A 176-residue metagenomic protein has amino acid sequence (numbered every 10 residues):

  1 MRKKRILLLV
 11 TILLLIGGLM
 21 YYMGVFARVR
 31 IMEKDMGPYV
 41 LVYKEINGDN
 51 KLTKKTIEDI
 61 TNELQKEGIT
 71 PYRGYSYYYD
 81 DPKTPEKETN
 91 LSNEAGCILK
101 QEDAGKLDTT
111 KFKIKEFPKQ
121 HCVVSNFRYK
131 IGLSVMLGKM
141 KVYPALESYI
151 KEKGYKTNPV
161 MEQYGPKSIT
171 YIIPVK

Functional and structural regions predicted by a protein language model:
R2-K176: A solvent-exposed interaction/effector surface
